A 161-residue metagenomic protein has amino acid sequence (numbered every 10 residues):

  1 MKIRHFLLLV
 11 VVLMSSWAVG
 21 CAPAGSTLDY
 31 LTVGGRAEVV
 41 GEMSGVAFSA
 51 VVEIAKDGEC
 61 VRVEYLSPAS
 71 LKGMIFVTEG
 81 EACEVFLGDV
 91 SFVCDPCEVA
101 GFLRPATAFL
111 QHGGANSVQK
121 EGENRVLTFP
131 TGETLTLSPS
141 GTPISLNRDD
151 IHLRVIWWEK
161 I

Functional and structural regions predicted by a protein language model:
M1-G20: Sec-dependent bacterial lipoprotein signal peptides
S15-C60, P68-S70, P96, G113 (+2 more regions): N-terminal leader/targeting segments and the immediate start of mature chains
T27-T32, A37-G41, V85-E133: Flexible, processing/modification-adjacent segments and terminal tails in exported/periplasmic/extracellular proteins
G35, G58, T78-E81, E121-G122 (+1 more regions): A short, compositionally biased
A47-V51, L71-G73, P130-G132, H152: Short, surface-exposed coil-to-beta transition loops
V51-E53, G73-I75, A82, S117 (+1 more regions): Short, surface-exposed charged micro-motifs
K56-F109, R148-H152: An acidic-aromatic
R62-L66, G114-I161: Gly/Pro-enriched, hydrophobic low-complexity segments that function as extracytoplasmic propeptides/linkers
